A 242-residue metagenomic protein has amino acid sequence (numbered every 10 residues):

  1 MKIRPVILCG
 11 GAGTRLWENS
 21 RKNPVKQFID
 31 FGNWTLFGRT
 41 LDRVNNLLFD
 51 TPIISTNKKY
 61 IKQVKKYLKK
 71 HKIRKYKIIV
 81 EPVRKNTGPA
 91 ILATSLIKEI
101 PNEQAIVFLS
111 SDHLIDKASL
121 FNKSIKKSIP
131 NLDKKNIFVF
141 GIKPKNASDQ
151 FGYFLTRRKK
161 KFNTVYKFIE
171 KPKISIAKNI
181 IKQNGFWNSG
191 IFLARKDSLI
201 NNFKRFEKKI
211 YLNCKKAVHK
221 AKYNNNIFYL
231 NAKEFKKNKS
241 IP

Functional and structural regions predicted by a protein language model:
M1-I7, R15-E18, K22, W34-F108 (+1 more regions): Conserved N-terminal catalytic core of the sugar/cofactor nucleotidyltransferase
I7-C9, S55, V107-S110, V139-K143 (+2 more regions): Short beta-strand segments
G11, K59, D197-S198: Alpha-helix/helix-capping structural signal
V25, W34, I61, F121-K126: Amphipathic alpha-helical segments in well-structured domains
K26-F31, E234: A short acidic, glycine-rich active-site loop that binds or catalyzes chemistry on phosphate/adenosine moieties
Q27, K77, T164-K167: Conserved beta-strand segments of alpha/beta enzyme cores
I73-K159, I200-F206: Conserved beta-loop-beta/alpha segment of the NTase-like Rossmann-fold superfamily that binds/positions NTPs
P144, Y153-P242: Catalytic core of tubulin tyrosine ligase-like
